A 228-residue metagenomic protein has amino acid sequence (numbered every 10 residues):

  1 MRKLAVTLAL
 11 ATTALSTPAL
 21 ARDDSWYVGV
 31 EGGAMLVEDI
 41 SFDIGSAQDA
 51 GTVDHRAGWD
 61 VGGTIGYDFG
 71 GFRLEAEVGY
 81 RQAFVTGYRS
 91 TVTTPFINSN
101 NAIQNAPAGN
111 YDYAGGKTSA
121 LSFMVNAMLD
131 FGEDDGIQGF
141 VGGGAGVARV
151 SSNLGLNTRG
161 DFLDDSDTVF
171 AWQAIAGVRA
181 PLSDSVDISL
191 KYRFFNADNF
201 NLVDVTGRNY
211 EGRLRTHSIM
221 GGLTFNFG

Functional and structural regions predicted by a protein language model:
M1-S25, G228: Cleavable N-terminal export/targeting peptides
A19-F69, S152, S218-N226: Short glycine/proline- and aromatic-enriched beta-strand/turn motifs that initiate or cap beta-hairpins
R22-D24, T64-L156, T216-F227: Gram-negative (and chloroplast) outer-membrane scaffold detector with strong preference for beta-barrel transmembrane
V30-A34, A76-Y80, V141-V147, V178 (+1 more regions): Transmembrane beta-barrel strands of outer-membrane/channel proteins
I40-A47, T86-T93, S151-G160, N201-G207: Outer-membrane beta-barrel translocator domains and adjoining extracellular loop/strand segments of Gram-negative
S46-T52, A108-G115, N157-D164, V205-E211: Extracellular loop and loop/strand-boundary signature of outer-membrane beta-barrel proteins
V53-W59, G115-S122, D164-A171, E211-T216: Short sequence motifs at beta-strands and strand-loop junctions characteristic of Gram-negative outer-membrane
